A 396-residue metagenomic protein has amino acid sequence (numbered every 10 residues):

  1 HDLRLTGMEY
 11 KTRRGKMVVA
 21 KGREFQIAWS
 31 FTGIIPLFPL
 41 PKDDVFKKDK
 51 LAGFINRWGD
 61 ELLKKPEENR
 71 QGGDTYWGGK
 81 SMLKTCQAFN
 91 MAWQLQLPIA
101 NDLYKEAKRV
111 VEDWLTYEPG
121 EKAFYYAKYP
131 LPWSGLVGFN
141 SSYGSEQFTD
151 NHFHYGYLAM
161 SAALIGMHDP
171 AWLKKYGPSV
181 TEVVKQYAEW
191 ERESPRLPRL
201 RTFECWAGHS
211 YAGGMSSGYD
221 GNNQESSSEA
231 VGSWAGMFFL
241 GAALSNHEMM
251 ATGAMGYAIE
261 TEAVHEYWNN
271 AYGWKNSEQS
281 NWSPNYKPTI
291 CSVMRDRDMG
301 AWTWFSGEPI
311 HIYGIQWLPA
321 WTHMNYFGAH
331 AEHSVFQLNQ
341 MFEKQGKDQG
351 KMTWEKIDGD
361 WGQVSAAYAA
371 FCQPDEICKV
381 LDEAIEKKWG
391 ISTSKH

Functional and structural regions predicted by a protein language model:
H1-D150, W190-S194, L200-C205, G213-G214 (+2 more regions): Ser/Thr/Asn(+Pro)-rich, low-complexity disordered segments
G72-L95, S145-V184, S226-W234: Aromatic-rich carbohydrate-recognition surfaces in CAZymes
I99-L103, W172-Y176, M249: Residue-level recognition of alpha-helical structural elements
Y126, G138-Y143, D169-A230, F239-A242: Flexible, surface-exposed loop/gating regions in the mature catalytic domains of secreted/periplasmic hydrolases
I165, V180-V183, S227-E260: Active-site neighborhood of glycoside hydrolase catalytic domains
